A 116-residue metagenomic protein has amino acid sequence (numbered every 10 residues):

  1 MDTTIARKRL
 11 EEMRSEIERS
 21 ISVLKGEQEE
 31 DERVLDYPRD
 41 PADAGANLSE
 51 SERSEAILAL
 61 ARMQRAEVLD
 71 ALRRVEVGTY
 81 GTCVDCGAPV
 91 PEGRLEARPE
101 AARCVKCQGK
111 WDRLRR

Functional and structural regions predicted by a protein language model:
M1-V77, R115-R116: Interaction interfaces in information-processing and related assembly proteins
E76, D85, R94: Short, flexible active-site loop motifs that bind/organize anionic cofactors or intermediates
E76-T79, A97-E100: Residue-level signal for mature regions of secreted extracellular proteins and peptides
G81-V84, A102: Cys/His-enriched microdomains
D85-C86, K106: Short, cysteine/histidine-rich loop/knuckle motifs that typically chelate Zn2+
V90, W111: Cys/His-rich microdomains that often coordinate metals
G93-R98, L114-R116: Short Cys/His-rich "knuckle" micro-motifs
E100-G109: Cysteine-rich micro-motifs
